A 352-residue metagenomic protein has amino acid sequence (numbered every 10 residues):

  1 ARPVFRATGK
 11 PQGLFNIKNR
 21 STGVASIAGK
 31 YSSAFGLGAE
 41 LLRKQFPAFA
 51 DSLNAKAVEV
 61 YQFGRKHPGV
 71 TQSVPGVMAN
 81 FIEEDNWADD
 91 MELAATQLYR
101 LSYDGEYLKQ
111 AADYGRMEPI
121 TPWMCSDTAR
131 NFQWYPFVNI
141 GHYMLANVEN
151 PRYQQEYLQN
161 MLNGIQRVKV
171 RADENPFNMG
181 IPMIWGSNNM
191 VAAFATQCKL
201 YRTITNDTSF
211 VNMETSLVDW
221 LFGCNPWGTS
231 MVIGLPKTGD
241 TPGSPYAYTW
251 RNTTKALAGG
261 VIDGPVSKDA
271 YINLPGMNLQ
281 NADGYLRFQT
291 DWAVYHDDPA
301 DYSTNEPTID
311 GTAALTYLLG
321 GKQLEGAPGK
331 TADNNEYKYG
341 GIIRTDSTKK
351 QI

Functional and structural regions predicted by a protein language model:
A1-K30, A34, G38, M78 (+3 more regions): Aromatic (Trp/Tyr) and acidic
L41: Metal-dependent phosphoester/phosphodiester hydrolase catalytic core
K44, A50-N54, G69-A88: N-terminal carbohydrate-binding/catalytic regions of secreted carbohydrate-active enzymes
V58-G69: Hydrophobic, small-residue-rich alpha-helical packing segments that form membrane-like cores
S73-E84, C125-F132, E174-W185, G234: Acidic, Ser/Thr-rich low-complexity linear motifs
R116-T128: Solenoid-like repeat scaffolds
I342-Q351: Residue-level detector of functionally pivotal "anchor" positions at catalytic/ligand-binding pockets or at interdomain
